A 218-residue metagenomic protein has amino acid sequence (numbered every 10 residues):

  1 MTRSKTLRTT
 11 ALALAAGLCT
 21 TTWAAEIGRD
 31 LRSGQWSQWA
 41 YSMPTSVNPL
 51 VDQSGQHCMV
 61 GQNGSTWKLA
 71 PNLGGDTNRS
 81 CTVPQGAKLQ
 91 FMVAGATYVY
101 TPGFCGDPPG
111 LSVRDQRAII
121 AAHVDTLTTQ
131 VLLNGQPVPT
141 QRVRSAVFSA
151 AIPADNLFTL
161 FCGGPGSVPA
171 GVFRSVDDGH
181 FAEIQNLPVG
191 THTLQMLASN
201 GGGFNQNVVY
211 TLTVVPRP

Functional and structural regions predicted by a protein language model:
T2-A11: Bacterial N-terminal signal peptides that target proteins for export
T10-C19: Bacterial N-terminal signal peptides
T20-A24: Sec/Tat signal peptide C-region and signal peptidase I cleavage site
A25-N72, F204-P218: N-terminal segment immediately downstream of the Sec signal-peptide cleavage site in secreted/extracellular proteins
I27-G28, M59-G61, W67-G75, R79-P84 (+2 more regions): Feature for soluble, non-membrane regions of globular proteins
T66-A70, K88-A94, V176-E183, V209-T211: Ordered hydrophobic segments in well-structured contexts
W67-L160: Extracellular-facing segments of soluble proteins and assemblies that are Gly/Ser/Thr-biased and enriched in aromatics
D125-T191, Q195-P218: Extended, well-structured beta-strand/loop surface patches that form recognition or cofactor-anchoring regions within
